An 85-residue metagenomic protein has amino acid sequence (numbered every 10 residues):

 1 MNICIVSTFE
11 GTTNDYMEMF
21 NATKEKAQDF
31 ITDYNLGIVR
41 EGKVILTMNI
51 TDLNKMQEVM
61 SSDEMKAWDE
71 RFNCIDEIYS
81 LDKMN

Functional and structural regions predicted by a protein language model:
M1-K66, F72-N85: Short S/T/G/P-rich N-terminal loop/turn motif that feeds into the first structured element of a domain
